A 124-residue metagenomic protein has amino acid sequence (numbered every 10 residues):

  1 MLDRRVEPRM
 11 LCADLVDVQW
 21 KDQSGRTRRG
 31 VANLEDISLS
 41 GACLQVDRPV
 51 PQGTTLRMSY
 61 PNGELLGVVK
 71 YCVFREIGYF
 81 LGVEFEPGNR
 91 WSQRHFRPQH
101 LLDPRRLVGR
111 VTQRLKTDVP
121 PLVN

Functional and structural regions predicted by a protein language model:
M1-N124: Structured alpha-helical
